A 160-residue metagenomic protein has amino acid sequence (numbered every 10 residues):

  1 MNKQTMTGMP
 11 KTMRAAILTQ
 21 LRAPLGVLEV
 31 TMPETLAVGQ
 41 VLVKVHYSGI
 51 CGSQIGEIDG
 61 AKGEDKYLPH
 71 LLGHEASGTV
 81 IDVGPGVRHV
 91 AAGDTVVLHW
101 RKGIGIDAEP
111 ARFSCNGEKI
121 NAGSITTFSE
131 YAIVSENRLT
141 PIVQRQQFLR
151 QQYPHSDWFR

Functional and structural regions predicted by a protein language model:
M1-M13: Basic/polar N-terminal segments that are highly enriched at the extreme N-terminus, encompassing both cleavable
A15-L18, V96: A short beta-strand micro-motif
I17-T19, D59, V80: Residue-level signal for short segments within beta-strands and strand-turn junctions of well-structured beta-sheet
R22-V27, V38, G52-S53: Short N-terminal binding/cap micro-motifs at the start of the first secondary-structure element
P33-S48, A61-I106, T126, V143-R145: Glycine-rich beta-strand-centered segment in the early N-terminal region that forms part of a ligand/cofactor-binding
S53-D59: Cytochrome P450 core scaffold surrounding the K-helix E-X-X-R motif and the conserved "meander" helix-loop region
K102-R160: NAD(P)H dinucleotide-binding glycine-rich loop of Rossmann-like/cofactor-binding domains, especially the beta1-alpha1
